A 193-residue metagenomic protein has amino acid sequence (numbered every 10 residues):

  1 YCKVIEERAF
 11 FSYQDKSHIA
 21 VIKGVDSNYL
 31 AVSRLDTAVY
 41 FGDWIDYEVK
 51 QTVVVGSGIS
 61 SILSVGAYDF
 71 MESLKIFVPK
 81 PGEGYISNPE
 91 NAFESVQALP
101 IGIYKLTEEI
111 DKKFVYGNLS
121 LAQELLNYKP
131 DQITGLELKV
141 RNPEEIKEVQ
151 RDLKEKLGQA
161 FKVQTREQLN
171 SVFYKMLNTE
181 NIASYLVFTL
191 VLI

Functional and structural regions predicted by a protein language model:
Y1-K3, K162: Short beta-strand elements
I5-E48, A92, Y116-L119: The feature marks short, hydrophobic/small-residue-biased sequence motifs that occur predominantly
L30, I59-S60, A122: A generic structural signal for short hydrophobic patches within well-formed alpha-helices
R34, V55-F70: Short, solvent-exposed hinge/capping segments at secondary-structure junctions
Q51-T52, F114: A residue-level structural signature of the nucleotidyltransferase/glycosyltransferase Rossmann-like core
D69-A160: Basic-flanked hydrophobic alpha-helices used for secretion and membrane insertion
N142-I193: Peri-transmembrane interface segments
